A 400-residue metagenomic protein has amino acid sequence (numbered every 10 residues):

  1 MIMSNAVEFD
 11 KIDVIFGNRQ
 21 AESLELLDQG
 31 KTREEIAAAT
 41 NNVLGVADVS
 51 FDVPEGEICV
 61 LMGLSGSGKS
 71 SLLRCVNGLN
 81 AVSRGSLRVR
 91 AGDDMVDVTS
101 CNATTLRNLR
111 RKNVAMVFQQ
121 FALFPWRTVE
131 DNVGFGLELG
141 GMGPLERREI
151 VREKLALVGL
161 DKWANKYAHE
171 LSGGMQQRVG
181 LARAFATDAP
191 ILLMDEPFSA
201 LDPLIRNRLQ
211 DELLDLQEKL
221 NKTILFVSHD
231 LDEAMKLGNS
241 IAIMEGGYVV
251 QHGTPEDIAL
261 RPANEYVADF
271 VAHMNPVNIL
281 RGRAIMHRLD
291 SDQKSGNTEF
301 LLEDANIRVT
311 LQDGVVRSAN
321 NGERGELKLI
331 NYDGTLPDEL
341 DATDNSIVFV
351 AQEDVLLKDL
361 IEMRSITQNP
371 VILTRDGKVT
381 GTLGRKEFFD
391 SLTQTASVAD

Functional and structural regions predicted by a protein language model:
L26-E35, R90-D97, E138, L145-W163: Conserved ABC ATPase "signature" region
I36-T40, M95-A115, P262: ABC ATPase NBD coupling module
R111, K166-H169, R183, T187: Conserved signature/switch motifs of ABC ATPase nucleotide-binding domains
R127-G134: Short coil-to-helix segment of the ABC ATPase nucleotide-binding domain corresponding to the Q-loop/switch region
Y167-L171, M175-Q177: Conserved ABC ATPase signature
V249-G253, R261, T382: ABC ATPase "signature
H287-E323, N345-D376, G381-D400: The conserved cystathionine-beta-synthase
